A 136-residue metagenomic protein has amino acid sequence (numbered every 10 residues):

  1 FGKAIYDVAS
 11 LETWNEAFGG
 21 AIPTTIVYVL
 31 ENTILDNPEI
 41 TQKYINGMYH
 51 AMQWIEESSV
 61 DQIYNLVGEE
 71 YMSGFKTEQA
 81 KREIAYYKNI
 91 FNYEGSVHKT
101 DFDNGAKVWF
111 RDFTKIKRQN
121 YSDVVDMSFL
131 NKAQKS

Functional and structural regions predicted by a protein language model:
F1-E69: Pocket-lining segment of extracytoplasmic ligand-binding domains
Q62-S136: An extracytoplasmic/periplasmic, membrane-proximal ligand-sensing/linker region
